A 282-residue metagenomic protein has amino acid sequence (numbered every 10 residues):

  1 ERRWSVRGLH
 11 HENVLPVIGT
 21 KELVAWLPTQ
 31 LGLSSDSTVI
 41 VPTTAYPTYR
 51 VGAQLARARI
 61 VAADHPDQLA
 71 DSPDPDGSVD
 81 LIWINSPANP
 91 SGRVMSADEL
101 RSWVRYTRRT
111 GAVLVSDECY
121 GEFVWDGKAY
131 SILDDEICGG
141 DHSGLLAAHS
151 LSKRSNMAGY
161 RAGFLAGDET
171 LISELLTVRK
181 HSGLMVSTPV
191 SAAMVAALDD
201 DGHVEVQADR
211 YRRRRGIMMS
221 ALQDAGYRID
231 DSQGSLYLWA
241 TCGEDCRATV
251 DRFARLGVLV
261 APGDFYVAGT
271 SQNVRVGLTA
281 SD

Functional and structural regions predicted by a protein language model:
E1-R105, E122-F123, G127-G140, L146: Conserved core of the PLP fold type I
V41, A62, S116, V186 (+1 more regions): Hydrophobic residues in well-ordered beta-strands that form the structural core
A56, R109-T110, A225, L256: Helix C-cap/helix->beta junction micro-motif
E136-R212: Conserved core segment of the aminotransferase class I/II
G167, Y237-E244, L256-D282: Conserved PLP-binding active-site segment of the aspartate aminotransferase-like
S191, V195, Y211-M219, R228-T241 (+1 more regions): Conserved glycine-rich beta-strand-loop-beta hairpin in the small C-terminal domain of fold type I
D245-R252: Short, conserved charged micro-motifs
